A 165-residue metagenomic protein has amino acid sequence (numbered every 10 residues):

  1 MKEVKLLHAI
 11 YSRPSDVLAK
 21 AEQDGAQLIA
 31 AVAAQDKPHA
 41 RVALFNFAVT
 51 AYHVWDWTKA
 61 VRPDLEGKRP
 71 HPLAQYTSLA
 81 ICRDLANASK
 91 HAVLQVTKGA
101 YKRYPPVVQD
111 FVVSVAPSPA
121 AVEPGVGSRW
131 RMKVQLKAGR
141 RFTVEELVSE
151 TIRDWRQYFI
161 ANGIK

Functional and structural regions predicted by a protein language model:
M1-F45, P63-K165: Acidic, Ser/Thr/Gly/Pro-rich intrinsically disordered interaction regions
A48-R62, A92: Extended, well-ordered alpha-helical segments in internal regulatory regions
